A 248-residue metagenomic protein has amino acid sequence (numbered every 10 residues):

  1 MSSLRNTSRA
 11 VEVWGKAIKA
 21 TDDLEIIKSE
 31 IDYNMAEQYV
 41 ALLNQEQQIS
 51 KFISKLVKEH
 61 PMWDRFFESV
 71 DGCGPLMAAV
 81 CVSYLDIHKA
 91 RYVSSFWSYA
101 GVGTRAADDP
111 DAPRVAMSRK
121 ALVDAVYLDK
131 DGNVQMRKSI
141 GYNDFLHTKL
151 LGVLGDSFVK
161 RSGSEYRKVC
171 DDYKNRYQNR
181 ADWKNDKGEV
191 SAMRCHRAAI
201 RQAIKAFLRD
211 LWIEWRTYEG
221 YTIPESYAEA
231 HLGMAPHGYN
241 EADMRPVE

Functional and structural regions predicted by a protein language model:
M1-L56: Long, charge-rich intrinsically disordered scaffolds of nucleic-acid metabolism proteins
S3-N6, A10, Q48, K55 (+2 more regions): Intrinsically disordered or highly flexible coil/loop and linker segments, enriched in small and charged/polar residues
E12-D22, I26, L56-E68, S118-A121 (+3 more regions): Long, contiguous secondary-structure blocks with strong helical propensity
Q48-A78, V82-I87: Coiled-coil termination/hinge junctions
F67, V80-R197, R201, E214: Phosphate-backbone recognition surface of nucleic-acid-processing proteins
G72, P113-A121, Y227-L232: A glycine-rich phosphate-binding loop feature that marks nucleotide/adenosyl-phosphate handling sites
A107, R176-D182, E229-A242: Eukaryote-specific, cytoplasm-facing alpha-helical/coiled-coil scaffolding segments in long proteins
S191-Y227, A235-G238, A242-M244: Basic, amphipathic alpha-helical segments enriched in Lys/Arg and hydrophobic/aromatic residues
